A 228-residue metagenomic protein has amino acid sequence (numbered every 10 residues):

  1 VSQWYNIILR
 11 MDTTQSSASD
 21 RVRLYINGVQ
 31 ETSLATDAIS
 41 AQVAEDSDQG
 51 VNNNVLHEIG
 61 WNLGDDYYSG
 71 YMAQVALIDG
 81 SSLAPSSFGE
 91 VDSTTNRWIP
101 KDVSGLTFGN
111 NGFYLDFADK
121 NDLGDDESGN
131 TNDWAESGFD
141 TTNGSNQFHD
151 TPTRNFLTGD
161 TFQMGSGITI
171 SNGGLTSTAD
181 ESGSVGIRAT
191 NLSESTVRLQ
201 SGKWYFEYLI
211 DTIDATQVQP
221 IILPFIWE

Functional and structural regions predicted by a protein language model:
V1-V43: Extracellular glycan-interaction surfaces
W4-D12, R23-Y25, E58-N62, Y71-I78 (+4 more regions): Residues within well-ordered beta-strands of beta-sheet-rich folds
S16-A18, T32-I39, Y71-R154: Extended recognition patches within non-cytosolic domains
S17, I39-D46, N96-L106, T178-V197: Surface-exposed ligand/attachment interfaces on beta-rich extracellular proteins
D46-M72: Extracellular glycan-interaction patches encoded by glycine-rich segments
G50-N52, Y68, L106-G109, R198-L199: Extracellular/periplasmic catalytic domains that process cell-envelope and extracellular macromolecules
G165-V185: Short carbohydrate-recognition loop motifs
S182-E228: Secretory/extracellular carbohydrate-interaction modules and structurally similar beta-sandwich "look-alikes"
